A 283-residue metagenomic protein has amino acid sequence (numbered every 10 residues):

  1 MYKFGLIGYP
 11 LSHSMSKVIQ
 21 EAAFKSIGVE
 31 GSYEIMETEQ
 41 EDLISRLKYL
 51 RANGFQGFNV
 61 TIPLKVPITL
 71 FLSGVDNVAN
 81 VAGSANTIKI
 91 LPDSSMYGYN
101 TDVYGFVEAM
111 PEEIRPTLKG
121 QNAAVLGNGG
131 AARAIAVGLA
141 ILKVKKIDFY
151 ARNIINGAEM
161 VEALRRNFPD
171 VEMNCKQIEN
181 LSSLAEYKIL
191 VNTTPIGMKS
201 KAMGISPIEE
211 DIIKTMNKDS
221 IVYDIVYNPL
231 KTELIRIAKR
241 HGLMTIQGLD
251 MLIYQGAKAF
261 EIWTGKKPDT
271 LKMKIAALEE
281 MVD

Functional and structural regions predicted by a protein language model:
Y2-R115: Phosphate/diphosphate ligand-binding glycine-rich loop within oxidoreductases
F4, A123, I147, S220-V222: Conserved hydrophobic helix-helix packing surfaces used for dimerization/oligomerization
G8, G98-V103, M110, I114 (+2 more regions): Glycine-rich adenosine-cofactor-binding loop
I62-P67, G130-A131, P195-M198, N228: Short glycine-rich anion-binding loops that position phosphate/pyrophosphate groups of nucleotides and phosphorylated
G120, D219-I221, I225-D283: Adenosine-phosphate binding glycine-rich loop
I141-K146, H241-M244: Conserved S-adenosyl-L-methionine
V144-F168: NAD(P)-binding Rossmann-fold cofactor-contacting core
D170-T245: Rossmann-like adenosine-cofactor binding region
